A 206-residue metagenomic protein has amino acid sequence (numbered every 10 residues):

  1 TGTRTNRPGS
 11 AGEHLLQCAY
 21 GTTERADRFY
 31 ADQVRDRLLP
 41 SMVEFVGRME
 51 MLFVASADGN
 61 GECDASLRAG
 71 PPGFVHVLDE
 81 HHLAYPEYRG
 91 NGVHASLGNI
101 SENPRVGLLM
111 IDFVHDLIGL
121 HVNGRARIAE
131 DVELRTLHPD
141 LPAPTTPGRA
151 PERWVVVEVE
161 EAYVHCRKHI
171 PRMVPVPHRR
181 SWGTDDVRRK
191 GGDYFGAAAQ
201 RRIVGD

Functional and structural regions predicted by a protein language model:
T1-D206: Binding-site signature for planar aromatic cofactors or substrates
